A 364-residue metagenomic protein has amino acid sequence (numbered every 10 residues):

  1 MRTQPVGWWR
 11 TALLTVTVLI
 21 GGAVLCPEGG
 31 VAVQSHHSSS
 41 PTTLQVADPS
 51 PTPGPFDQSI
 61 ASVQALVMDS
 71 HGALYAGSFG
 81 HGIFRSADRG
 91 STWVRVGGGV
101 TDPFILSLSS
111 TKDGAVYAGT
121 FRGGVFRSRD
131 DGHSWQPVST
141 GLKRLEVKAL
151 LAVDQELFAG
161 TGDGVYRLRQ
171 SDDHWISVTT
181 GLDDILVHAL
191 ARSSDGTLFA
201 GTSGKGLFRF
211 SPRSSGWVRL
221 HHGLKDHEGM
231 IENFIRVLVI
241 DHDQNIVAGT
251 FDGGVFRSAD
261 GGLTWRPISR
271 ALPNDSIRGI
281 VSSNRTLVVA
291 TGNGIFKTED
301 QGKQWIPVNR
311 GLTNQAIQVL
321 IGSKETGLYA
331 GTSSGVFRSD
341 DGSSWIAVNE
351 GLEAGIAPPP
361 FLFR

Functional and structural regions predicted by a protein language model:
P5-R364: Extracellular glycan-interacting surfaces
